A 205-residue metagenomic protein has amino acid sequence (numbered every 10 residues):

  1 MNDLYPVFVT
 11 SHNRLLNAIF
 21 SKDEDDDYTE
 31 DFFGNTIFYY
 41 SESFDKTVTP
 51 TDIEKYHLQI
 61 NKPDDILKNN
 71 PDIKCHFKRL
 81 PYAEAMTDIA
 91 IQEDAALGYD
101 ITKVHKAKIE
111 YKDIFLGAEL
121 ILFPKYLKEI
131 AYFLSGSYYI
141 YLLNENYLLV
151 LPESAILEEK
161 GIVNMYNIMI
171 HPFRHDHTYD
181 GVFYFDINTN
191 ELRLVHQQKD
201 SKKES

Functional and structural regions predicted by a protein language model:
M1-H105: Extended, low-hydrophobicity segments enriched in charged/polar residues
S11-N13, S41, T49-T51, K62 (+11 more regions): Serine/threonine-rich low-complexity intrinsically disordered regions
K103-E119: Short glycine-/aliphatic-rich beta-strand segments at the starts of folded cytosolic domains
I114-S205: C-terminal structured domains
